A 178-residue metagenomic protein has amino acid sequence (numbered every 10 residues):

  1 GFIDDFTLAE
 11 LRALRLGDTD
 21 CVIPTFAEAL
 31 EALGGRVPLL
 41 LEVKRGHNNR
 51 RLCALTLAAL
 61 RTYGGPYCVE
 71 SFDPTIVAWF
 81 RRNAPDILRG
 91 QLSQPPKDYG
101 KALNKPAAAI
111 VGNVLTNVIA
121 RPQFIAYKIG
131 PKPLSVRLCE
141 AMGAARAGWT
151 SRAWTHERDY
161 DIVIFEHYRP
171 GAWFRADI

Functional and structural regions predicted by a protein language model:
G1-K97, L115-P122, Y127-G130: Metal-dependent phosphodiesterase/phospholipase catalytic core, i.e., the His/Asp/Glu-rich active-site region
L92-I178: C-terminal active-site rim and adjoining tail of enzyme catalytic domains
